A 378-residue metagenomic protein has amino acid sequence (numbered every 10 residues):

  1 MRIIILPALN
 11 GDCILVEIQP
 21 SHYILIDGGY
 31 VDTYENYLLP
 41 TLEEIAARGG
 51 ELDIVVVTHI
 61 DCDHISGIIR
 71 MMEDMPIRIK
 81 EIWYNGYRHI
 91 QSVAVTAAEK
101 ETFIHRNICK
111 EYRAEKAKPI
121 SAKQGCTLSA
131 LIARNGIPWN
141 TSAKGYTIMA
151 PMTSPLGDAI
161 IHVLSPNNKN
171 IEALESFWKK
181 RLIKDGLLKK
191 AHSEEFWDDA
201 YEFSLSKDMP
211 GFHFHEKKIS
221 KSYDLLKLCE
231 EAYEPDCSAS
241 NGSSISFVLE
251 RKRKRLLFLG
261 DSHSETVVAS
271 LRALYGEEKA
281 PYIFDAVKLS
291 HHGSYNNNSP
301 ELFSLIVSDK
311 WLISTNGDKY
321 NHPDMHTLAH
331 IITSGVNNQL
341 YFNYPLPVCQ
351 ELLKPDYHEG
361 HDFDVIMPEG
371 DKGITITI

Functional and structural regions predicted by a protein language model:
M1-R48, S240-E265: Conserved beta-strand hairpin/beta-sheet module of binuclear metal-dependent hydrolase folds, prominently
I3, Y23-L25, I54-V55, E81 (+3 more regions): Hydrophobic "anchor" residues on beta-strands that sit immediately upstream of conserved functional sites
L9-D12, E250-K252, S262-F284, N297 (+2 more regions): C-terminal regulatory/interaction regions
N10-D12, V31-T33, I60-S66, H89-Q91 (+5 more regions): Active-site environment of divalent metal-dependent phosphoester hydrolases
E35-Y84, E277-N296, L305-D309: Active-site metal-binding motif and surrounding structural segment of the metallo-beta-lactamase
D74-R253, Y357-I378: Flexible, acidic/histidine-containing loops and adjacent segments that form or flank the divalent-metal
I77-E81, I137, S308-D309, S334-L340: A short helix->loop->beta-strand "cap" motif at the edges of active sites that frequently abuts
K80-Y87, L312-T315, N338-Y344: Short internal beta-strands
